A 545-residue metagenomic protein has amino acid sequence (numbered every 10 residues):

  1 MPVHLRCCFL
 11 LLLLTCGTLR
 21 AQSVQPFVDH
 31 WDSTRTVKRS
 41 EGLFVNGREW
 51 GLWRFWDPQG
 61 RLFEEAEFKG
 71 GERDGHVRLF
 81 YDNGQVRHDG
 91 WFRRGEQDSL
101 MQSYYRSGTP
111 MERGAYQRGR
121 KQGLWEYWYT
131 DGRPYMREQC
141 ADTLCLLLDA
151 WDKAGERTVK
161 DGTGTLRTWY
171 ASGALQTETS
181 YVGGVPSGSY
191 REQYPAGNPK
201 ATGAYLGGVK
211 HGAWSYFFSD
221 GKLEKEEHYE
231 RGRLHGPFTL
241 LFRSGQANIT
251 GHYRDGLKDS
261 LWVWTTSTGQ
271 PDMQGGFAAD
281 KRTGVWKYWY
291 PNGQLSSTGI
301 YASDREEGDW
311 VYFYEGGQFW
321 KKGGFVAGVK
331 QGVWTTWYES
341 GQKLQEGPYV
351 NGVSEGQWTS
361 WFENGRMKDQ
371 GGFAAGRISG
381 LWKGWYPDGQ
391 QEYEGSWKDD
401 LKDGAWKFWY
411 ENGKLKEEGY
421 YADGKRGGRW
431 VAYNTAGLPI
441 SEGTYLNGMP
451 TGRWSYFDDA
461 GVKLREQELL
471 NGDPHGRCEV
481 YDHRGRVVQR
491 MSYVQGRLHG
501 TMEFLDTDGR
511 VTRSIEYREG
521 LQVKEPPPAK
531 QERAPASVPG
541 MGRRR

Functional and structural regions predicted by a protein language model:
M1-Q25: Bacterial Sec-dependent N-terminal signal peptides
A21-R545: Glycine/tyrosine- and acidic-biased, solvent-exposed loop/turn segments at the edges of beta-strands
